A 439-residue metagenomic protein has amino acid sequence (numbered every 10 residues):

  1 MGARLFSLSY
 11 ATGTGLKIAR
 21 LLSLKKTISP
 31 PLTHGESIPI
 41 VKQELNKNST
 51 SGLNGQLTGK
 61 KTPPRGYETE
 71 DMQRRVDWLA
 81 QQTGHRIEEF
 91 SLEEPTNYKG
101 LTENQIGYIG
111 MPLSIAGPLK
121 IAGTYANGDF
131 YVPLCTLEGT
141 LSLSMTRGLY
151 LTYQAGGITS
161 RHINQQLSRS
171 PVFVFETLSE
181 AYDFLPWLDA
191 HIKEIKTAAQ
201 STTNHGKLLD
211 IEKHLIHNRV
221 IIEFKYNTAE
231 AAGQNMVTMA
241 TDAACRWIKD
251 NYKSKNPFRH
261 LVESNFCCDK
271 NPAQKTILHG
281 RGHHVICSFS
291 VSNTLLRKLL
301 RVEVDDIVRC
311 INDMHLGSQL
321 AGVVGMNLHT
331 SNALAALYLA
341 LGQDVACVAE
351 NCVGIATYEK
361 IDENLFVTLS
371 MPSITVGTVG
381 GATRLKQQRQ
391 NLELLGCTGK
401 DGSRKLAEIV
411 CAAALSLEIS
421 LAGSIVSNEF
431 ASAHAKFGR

Functional and structural regions predicted by a protein language model:
G2-L134, S144-L149, N164, F437-G438: Acidic/polar, glycine-rich intrinsically disordered N-terminal extensions of enzymes
I87, T202-K213, N251-N265, D306-I311 (+4 more regions): Flexible, glycine/charged-enriched surface loops at secondary-structure junctions
T102-N104, A116, K120, P133 (+6 more regions): Short glycine-rich or small-residue beta-strand-to-loop segments that form or flank ligand, phosphate, metal/Fe-S
G107-G110, S114-H217, I222: Small-residue-rich
G107-L143, T228-T238, G317-Q343, A413-G423: Conserved phosphate/anionic-ligand binding catalytic regions in large, soluble enzymes, centered on
E138, T177-E180, Y226-A232, S373-T375 (+1 more regions): A generic structural motif
E230-T383: Glycine-rich anion/phosphate-binding loop at the beta-strand->alpha-helix junction
F366-R439: Internal helix-turn-beta structural module
